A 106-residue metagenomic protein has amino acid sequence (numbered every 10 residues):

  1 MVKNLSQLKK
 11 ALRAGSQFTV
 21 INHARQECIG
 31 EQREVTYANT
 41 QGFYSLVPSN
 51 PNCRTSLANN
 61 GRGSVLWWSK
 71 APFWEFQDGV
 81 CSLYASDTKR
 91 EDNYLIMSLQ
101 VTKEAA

Functional and structural regions predicted by a protein language model:
M1-L12: Mixed-charge, Lys/Arg-rich low-complexity intrinsically disordered regions
R13-H23: Tryptophan-anchored aromatic micro-motifs
A14-S16, Y37-Q41, A71, F76-G79: Short, solvent-exposed coil/turn segments at beta-strand boundaries
I21-I29, G63-V65: Short, solvent-exposed secondary-structure boundary motifs
Q26-E27, P51-T55: Short, surface-exposed beta-strand-loop junctions and turns on beta-sheet-rich folds
C28-N39: Short beta-strand-centered aromatic/proline hotspots
Q41-S49: Short, solvent-exposed secondary-structure boundary/capping segments
C53-A106: Intrinsically disordered, low-complexity, charged/polar segments
